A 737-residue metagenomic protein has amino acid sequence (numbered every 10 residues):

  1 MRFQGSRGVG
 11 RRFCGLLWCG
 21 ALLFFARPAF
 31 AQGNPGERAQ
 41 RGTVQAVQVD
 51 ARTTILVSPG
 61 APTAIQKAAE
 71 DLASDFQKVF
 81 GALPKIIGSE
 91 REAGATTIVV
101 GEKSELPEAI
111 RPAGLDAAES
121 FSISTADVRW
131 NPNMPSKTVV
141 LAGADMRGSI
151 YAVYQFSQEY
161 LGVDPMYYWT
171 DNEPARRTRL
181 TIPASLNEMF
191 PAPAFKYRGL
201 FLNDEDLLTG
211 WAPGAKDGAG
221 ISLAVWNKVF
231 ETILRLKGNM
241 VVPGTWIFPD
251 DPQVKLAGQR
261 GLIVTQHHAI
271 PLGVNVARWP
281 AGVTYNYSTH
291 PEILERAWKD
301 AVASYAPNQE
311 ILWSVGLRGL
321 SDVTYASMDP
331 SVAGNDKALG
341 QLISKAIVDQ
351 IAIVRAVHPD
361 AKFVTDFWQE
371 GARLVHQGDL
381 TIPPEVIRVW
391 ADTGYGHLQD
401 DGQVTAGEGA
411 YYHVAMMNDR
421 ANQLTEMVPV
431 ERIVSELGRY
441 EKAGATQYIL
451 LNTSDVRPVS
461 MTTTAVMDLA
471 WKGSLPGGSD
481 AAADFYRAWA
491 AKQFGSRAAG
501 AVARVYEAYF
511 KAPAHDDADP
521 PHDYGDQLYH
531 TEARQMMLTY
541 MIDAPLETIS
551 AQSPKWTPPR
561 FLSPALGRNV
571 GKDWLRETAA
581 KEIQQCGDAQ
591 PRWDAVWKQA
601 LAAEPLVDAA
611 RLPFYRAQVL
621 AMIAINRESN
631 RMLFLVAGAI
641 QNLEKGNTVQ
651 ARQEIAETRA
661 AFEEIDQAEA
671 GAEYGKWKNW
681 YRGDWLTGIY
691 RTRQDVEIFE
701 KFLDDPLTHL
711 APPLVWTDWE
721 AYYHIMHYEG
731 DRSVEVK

Functional and structural regions predicted by a protein language model:
M1-R11, I123: N-terminal secretory signal peptides that target proteins for export/translocation
C14-A26: Bacterial N-terminal signal peptides
Q32-A192: Contiguous, structured surface segment used for ligand recognition
A46-T63, M134, T209-G214, V323-V332 (+1 more regions): Acidic/histidine-rich, surface-exposed loop or edge segments in extracytoplasmic proteins
L115-I293, P307, F367-Q369, L380-W390 (+3 more regions): Feature activates predominantly on carbohydrate-active enzymes
A175, I182-P183, D251-Q259, Y285-T405 (+3 more regions): Gly/Pro-rich turn-and-neighbor structural signature
P429-F510: Substrate-binding cleft of secreted/luminal carbohydrate-active enzymes
D484-K737: Catalytic domains of carbohydrate-active enzymes that cleave complex glycans
